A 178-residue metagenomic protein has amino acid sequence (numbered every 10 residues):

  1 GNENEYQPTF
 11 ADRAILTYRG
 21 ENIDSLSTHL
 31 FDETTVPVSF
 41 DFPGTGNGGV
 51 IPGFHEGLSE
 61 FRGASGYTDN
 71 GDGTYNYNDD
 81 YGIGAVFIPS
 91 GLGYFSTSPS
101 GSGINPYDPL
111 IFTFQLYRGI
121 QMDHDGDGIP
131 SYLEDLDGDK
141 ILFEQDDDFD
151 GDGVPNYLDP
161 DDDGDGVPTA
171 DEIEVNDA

Functional and structural regions predicted by a protein language model:
G1-R13, M122: Start-of-domain signal
E5-F10, G101-P106, E144-D148: Short consensus segments that form the blades of beta-propeller domains, in both extracellular/periplasmic
F10-D24: A short beta-strand signature
D12-L16, F112, N156: Residue-level detector of short, conserved catalytic/binding motifs and their immediate flanks
I15, I51, H55-L58, P130 (+1 more regions): Extracytoplasmic/secreted envelope proteins and their assembly/folding machinery, especially bacterial periplasmic
T17-E21, T113-Q115, E172: Residue-level recognition of well-ordered beta-strand positions that form the cores of beta-sheet-rich folds across
N22-D108, F112, G126: A beta-strand/beta-hairpin structural motif
R118-A178: Extracellular calcium-associated, cysteine-rich motifs in secreted modular proteins
